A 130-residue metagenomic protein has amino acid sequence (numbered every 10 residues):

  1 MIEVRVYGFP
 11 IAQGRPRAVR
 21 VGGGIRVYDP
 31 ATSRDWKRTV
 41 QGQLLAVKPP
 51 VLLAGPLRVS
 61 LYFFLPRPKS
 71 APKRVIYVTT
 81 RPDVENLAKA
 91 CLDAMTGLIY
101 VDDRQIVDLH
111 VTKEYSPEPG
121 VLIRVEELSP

Functional and structural regions predicted by a protein language model:
M1-P130: Acidic, proline/glycine-enriched N-terminal capping motif
